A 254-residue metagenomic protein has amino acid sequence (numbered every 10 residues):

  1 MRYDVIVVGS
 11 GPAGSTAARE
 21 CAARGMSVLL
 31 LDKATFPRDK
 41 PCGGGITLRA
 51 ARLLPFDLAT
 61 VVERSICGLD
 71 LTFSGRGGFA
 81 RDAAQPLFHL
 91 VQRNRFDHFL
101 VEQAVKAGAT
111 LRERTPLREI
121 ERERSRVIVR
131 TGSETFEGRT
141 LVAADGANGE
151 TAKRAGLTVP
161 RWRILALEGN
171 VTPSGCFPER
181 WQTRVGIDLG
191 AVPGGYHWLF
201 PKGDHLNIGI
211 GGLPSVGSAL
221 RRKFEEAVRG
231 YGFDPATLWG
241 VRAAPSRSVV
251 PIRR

Functional and structural regions predicted by a protein language model:
M1, R52, S65, D70-R154 (+1 more regions): Conserved N-terminal helical subregion
I6, S10, R19-P41: Glycine-rich FAD pyrophosphate-binding loop
G14-S15: N-terminal Rossmann-fold NAD(P) dinucleotide-binding loop
P37-D70: N-terminal FAD cofactor-binding segment of flavoenzymes
G45-I46, A51-L53, N148, K153-V185 (+2 more regions): Central beta-strand plus flanking loop segment that forms part of the substrate or channel wall within the catalytic
L117-E119, T135, V216-R254: FAD/FMN-dependent oxidoreductases across multiple families
S125-V129, W181-G186: Short, hydrophobic/aromatic-rich segments at coil-to-beta transitions
G186-S218, R222, Y231: Active-site substrate-recognition segment that forms the wall of the catalytic cavity or substrate channel
